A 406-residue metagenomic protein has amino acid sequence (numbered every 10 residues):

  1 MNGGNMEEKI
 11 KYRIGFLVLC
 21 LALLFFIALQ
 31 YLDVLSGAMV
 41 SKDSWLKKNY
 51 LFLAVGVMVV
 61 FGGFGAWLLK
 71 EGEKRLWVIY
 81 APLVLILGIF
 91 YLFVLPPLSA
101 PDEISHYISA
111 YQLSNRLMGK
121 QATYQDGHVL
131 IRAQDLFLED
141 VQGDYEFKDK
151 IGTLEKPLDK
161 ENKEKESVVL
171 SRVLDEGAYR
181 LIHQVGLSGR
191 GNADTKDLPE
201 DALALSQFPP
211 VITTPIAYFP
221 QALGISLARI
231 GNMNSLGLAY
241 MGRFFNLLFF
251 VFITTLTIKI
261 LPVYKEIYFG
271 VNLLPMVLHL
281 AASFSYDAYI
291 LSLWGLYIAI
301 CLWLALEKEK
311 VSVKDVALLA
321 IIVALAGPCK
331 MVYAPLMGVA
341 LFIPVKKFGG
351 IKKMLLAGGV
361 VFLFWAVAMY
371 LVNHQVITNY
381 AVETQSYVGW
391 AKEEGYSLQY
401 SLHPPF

Functional and structural regions predicted by a protein language model:
N2-L23, W45-I89, K353-F362: Start-transfer (signal-anchor) and selected internal transmembrane alpha helices of multi-pass inner/ER membrane
Y12-A22, K74-R75, M233-L236, T255-L278: Transmembrane-helix signature of polytopic, membrane-embedded enzymes that assemble or transfer cell-envelope glycans
G62-G65, G237-Y264: Transmembrane-helix motifs of polytopic, lipid-linked glycan transferases
M118-A239: Interfacial juxtamembrane loops and adjacent helix segments that form the catalytic/substrate-binding surfaces
L256, L291-K308, I321-I322: Specific aromatic-rich, kink-prone transmembrane helix
S283-I290: Short acidic/glycine- and proline-prone juxtamembrane loop motifs at membrane-interface regions of multi-pass membrane
D315-M331, L336-F342: Membrane-interface alpha helices of multi-pass inner-membrane proteins
V339-F406: Membrane-lumen/periplasm interface segments of specific transmembrane helices in polyprenyl phosphate-linked
